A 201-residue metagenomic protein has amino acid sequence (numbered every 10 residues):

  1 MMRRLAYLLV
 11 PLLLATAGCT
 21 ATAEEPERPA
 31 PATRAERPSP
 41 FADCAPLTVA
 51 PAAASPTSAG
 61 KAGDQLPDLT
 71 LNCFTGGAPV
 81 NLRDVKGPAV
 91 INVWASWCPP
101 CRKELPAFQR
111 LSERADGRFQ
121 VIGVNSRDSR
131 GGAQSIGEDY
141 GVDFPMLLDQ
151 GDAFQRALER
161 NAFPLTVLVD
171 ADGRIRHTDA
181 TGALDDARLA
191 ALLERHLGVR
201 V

Functional and structural regions predicted by a protein language model:
M1-D68, N72, V201: N-terminal targeting signals for export/organelle localization
Y7-G18, A89, S126, Y140 (+2 more regions): Hydrophobic alpha-helical membrane segments, chiefly transmembrane helices and signal peptide h-regions, characterized
D64-L66, V85-P88, D116, G141: Extracytoplasmic
F74-G76, A171: Short, ordered coil/turn segments that flank beta-strands lining enzyme active or ligand-binding pockets
P79-R102, F108, V121: Short active-site neighborhood of thiol/selenol oxidoreductases, capturing the structured segment around
R102-Y140, Q150-R156: Structural microenvironment flanking redox-active thiols in thiol-disulfide oxidoreductases
S135-V142, Q150-V201: Thiol/disulfide oxidoreductase modules built on the thioredoxin-like
